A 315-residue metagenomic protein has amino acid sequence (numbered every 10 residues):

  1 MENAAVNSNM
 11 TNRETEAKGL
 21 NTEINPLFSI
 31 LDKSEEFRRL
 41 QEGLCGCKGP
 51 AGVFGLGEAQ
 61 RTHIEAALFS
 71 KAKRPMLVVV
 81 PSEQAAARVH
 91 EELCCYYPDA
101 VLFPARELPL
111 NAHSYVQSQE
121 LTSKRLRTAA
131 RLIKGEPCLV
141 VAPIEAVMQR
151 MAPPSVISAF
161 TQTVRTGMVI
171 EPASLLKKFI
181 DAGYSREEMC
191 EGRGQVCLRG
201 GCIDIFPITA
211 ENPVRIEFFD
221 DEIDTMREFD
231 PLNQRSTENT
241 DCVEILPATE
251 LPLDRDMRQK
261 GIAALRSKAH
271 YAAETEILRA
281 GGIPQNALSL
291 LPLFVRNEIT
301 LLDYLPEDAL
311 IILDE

Functional and structural regions predicted by a protein language model:
M1-E315: ASCE RecA-like P-loop NTPase motor cores that couple ATP hydrolysis to mechanical translocation on nucleic acids
